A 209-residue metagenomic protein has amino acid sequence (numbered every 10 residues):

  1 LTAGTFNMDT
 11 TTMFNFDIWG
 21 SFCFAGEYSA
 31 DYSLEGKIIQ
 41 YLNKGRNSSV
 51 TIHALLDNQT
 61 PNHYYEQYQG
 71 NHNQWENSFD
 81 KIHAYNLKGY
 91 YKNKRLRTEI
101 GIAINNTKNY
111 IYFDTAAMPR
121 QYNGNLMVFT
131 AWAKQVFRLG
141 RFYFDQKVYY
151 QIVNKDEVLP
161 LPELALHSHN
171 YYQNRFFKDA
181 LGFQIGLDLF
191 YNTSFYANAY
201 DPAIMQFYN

Functional and structural regions predicted by a protein language model:
L1-N209: Exposed, low-structure sequence patches enriched in small/polar residues
